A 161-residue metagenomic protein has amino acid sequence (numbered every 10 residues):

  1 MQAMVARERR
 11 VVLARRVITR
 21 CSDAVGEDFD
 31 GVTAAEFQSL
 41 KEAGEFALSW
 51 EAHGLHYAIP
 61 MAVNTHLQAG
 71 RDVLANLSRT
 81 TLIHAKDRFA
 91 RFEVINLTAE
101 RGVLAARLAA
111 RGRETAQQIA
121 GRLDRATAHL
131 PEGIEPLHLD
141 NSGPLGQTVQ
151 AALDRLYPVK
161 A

Functional and structural regions predicted by a protein language model:
M1-R9: A conserved segment at the C-terminal end of the G1
R9-V11, R88-E93, E132-E135: Short glycine-/polar-rich loops that comprise or flank the Walker A/P-loop and associated switch/sensor motifs
L13, G31, S49, L74 (+2 more regions): Conserved beta-strand scaffold positions in the cores of enzyme catalytic domains, especially in NTP/NDP-utilizing
V17-V73, L77-R79: ATP-dependent small-molecule kinase phosphotransfer cores that center on conserved nucleotide phosphate-binding segments
I18-S22, T80-T81, T98-L104, P144-L145: Conserved nucleotide-binding/hydrolysis micro-motifs of P-loop NTPases
T65-Q68, K86-F89, L130-E132: Conserved catalytic network of the ASCE P-loop NTPase/AAA+ motor domain
V73-S78, D87-R111, A126, L139: Conserved phosphate-donor/acceptor-positioning beta-strand/loop module used by diverse small-molecule
A106, A110-E114, A128-A161: NTP-dependent small-molecule kinase module
